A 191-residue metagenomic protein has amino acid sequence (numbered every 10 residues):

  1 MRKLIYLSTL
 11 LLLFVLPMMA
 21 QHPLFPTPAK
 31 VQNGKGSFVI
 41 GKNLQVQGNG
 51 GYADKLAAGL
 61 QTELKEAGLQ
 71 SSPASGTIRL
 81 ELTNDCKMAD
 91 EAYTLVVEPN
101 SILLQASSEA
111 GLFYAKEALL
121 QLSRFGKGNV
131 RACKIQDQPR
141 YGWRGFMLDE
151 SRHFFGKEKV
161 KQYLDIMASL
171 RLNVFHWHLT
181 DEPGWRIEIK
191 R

Functional and structural regions predicted by a protein language model:
M1-P23: Bacterial Sec-dependent N-terminal signal peptides
S8, E150, L179: Residues that line or immediately flank small-molecule/substrate-binding pockets and catalytic motifs
F14, L112-A115, G156: Short helix/loop capping segments that flank catalytic or ligand/cofactor-binding pockets
Q21-W143: Contiguous, structured surface segment used for ligand recognition
C133-F155, Q162, A168-L170: An acidic-aromatic substrate-binding cleft motif
K159-E182: Catalytic domains of carbohydrate-active enzymes, especially glycoside hydrolases
E182-R191: Aromatic- and acidic-residue-enriched carbohydrate-binding clefts of CAZyme catalytic domains
